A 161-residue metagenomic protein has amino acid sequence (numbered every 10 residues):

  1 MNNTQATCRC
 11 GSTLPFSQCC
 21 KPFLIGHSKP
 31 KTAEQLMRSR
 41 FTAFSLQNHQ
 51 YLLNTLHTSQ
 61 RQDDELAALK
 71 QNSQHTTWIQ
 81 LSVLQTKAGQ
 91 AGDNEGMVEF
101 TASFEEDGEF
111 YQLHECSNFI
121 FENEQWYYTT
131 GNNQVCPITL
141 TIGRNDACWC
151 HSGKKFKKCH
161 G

Functional and structural regions predicted by a protein language model:
M1-S39: Short, low-complexity N-terminal intrinsically disordered segments enriched in polar/charged residues
T4-L14, I142-G153: Short Cys/His-rich zinc-binding micro-motifs
Q18-C20, K157-H160: Cysteine-centered loop/knuckle micro-motif
R40, F44-Y51: Short helix-adjacent coil turns
N54-V83: Short solvent-exposed beta->alpha transition segments
S73-Q112: Surface-exposed, charged secondary-structure patches
D93, M97-E99, W126-T130, Q134-C136 (+1 more regions): Long C-terminal interaction/binding lobes of large macromolecular proteins
H114-T141: Short beta-strand edge/turn micro-motifs at domain boundaries
